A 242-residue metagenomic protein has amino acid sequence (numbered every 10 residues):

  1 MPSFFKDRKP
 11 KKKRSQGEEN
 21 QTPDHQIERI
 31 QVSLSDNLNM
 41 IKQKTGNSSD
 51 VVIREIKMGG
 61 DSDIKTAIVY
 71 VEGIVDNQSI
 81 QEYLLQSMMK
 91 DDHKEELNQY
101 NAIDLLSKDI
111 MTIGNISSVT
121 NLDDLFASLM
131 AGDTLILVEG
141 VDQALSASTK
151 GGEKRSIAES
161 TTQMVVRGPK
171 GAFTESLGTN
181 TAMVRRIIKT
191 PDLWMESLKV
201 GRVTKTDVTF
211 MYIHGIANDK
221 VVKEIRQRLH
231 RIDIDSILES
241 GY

Functional and structural regions predicted by a protein language model:
M1-Y242: Membrane-embedded alpha-helical signal segments
